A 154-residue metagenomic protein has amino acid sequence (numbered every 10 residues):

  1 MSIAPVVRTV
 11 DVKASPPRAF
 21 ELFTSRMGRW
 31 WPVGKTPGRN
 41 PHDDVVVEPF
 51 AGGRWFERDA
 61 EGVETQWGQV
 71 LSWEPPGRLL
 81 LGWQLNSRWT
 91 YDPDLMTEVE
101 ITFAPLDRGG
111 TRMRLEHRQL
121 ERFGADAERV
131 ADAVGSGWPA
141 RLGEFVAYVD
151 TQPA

Functional and structural regions predicted by a protein language model:
M1-H42: Hydrophobic ligand-binding cavity/cleft-lining segments
V10, L115-H117: Short, hydrophobic/aromatic-enriched beta-strand segments in well-ordered soluble domains
A19-F20, W55, V70, L81 (+3 more regions): Hydrophobic pocket/interface hotspot
T24-G28, P75, G143: Solvent-exposed alpha-helix faces
W30-W31, W73, W83, W138: Tryptophan-centric aromatic hotspots in well-structured domains and transmembrane helices
T36-R54, R58, Q66: A solvent-exposed, acidic/Ser-Thr-rich amphipathic alpha-helical stretch
V45-V46, A60-G110, R118: Hydrophobic-ligand binding "helix-grip"
R118-A154: A conserved amphipathic terminal alpha-helix motif
